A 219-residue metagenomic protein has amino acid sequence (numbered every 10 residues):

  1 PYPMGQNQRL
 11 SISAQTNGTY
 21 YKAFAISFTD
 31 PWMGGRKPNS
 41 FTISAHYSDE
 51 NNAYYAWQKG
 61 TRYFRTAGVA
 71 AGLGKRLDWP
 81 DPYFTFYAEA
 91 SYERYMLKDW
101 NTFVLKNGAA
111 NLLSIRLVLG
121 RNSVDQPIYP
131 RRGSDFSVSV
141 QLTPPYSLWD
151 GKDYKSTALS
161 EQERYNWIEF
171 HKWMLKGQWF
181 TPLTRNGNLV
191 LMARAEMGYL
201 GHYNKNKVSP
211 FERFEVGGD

Functional and structural regions predicted by a protein language model:
P1, N101-D219: C-terminal outer-membrane beta-barrel translocator/porin domains of Gram-negative envelope proteins and their
P1-Y129: Gram-negative/organellar outer-membrane beta-barrel architecture
